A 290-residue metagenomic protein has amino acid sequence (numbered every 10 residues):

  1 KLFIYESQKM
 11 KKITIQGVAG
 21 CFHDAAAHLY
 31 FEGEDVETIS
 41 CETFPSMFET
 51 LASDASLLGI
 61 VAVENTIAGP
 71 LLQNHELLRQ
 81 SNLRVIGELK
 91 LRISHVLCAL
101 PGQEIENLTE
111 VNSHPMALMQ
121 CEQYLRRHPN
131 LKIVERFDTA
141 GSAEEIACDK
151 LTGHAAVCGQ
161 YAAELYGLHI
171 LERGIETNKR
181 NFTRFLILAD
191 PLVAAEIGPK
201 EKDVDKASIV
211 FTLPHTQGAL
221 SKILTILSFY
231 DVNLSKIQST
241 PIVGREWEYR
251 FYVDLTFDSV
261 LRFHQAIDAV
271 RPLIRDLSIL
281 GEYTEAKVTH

Functional and structural regions predicted by a protein language model:
K1-H290: Domain-level signature for soluble enzymes in the chorismate/prephenate branch of the shikimate pathway
